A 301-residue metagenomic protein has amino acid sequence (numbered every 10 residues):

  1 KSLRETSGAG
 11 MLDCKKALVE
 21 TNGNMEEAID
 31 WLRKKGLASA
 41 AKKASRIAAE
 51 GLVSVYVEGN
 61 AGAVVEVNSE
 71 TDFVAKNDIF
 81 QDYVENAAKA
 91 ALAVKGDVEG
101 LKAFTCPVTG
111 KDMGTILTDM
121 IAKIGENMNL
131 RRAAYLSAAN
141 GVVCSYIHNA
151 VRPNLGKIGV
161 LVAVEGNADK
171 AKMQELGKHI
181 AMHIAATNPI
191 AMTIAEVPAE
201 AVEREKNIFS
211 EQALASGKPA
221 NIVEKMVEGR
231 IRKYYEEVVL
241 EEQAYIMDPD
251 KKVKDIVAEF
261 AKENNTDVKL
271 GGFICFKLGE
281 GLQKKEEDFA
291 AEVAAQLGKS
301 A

Functional and structural regions predicted by a protein language model:
K1-A301: N-terminal assembly/interaction segments in proteins that build large macromolecular machines
